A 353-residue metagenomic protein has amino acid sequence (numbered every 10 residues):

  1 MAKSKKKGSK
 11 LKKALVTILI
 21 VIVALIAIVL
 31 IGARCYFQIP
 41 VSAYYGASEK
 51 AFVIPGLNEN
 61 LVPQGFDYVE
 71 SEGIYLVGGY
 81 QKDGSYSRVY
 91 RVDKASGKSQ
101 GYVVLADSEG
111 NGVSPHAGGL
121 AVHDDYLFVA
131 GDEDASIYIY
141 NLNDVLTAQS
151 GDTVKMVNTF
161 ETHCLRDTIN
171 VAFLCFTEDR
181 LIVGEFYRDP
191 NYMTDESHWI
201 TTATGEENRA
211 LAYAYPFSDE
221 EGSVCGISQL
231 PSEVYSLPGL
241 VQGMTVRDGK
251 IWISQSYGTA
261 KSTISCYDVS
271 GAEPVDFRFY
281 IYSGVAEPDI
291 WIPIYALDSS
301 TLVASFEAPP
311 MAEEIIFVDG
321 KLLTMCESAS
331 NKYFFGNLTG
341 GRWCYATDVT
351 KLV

Functional and structural regions predicted by a protein language model:
M1-Y44: Gram-positive cell-envelope targeting signals
A51-S87: Beta-strand-rich domains and repeat architectures in extracellular enzymes and scaffolds, especially beta-propellers
I54-E59, V103-G112, T162-D167, S232-L237 (+1 more regions): Surface loop/turn motifs at the tips and blade-to-blade linkers of beta-strand repeat domains
N58-S71, H116-H123, D167-V183, Y187-R188 (+2 more regions): Structural signature of eukaryotic scaffold interfaces centered on beta-propeller domains
V62, R88-Y90, G97-D125: Blade-loop segments of beta-propeller domains
G79-K82, D132-D134, L142, F186-R188 (+5 more regions): Short loop/turn segments immediately following the C-termini of beta-strands
Y86-G97, I137-K155, E196-E220, S262-E287 (+1 more regions): Beta-propeller blade signature
V234-S299, S305, M311-E313: Loop/turn-rich, solvent-exposed surfaces of beta-rich toroidal or solenoidal domains
